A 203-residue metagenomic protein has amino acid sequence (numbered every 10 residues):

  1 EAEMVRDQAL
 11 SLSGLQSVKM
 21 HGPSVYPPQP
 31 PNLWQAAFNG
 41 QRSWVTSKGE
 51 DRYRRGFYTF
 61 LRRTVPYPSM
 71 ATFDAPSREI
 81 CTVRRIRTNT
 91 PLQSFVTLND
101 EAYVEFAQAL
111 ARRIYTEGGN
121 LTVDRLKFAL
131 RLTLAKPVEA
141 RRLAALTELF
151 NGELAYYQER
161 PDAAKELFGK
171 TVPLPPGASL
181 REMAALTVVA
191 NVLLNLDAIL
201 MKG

Functional and structural regions predicted by a protein language model:
E1-R125, D162, V172-G203: An acidic, gly/pro-interrupted, aromatic-rich
S24-P27, A144-E148: Short linear loop/turn motifs
L98, I114-Y115, T133, F150 (+1 more regions): Hydrophobic residues in alpha-helical segments
Y103, R131, N151-A155, L194: Amphipathic alpha-helical core segments of compact helical bundles
R112-A145: Amphipathic alpha-helical substructures
L149-P173: Charged, solvent-exposed helices and adjacent loops that form client-binding or oligomerization surfaces
